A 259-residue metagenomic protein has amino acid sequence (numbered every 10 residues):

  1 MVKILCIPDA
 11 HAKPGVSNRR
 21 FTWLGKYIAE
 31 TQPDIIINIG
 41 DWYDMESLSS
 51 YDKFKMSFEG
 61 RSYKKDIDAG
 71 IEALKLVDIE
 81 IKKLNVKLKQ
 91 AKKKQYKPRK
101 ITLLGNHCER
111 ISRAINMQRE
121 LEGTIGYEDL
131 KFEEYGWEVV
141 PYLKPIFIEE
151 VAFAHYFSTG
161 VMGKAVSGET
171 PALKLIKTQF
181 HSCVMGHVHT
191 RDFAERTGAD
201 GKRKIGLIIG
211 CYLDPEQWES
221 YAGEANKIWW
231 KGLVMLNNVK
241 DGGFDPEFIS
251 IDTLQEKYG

Functional and structural regions predicted by a protein language model:
M1-K75, K82, N226: N-terminal active-site segment of His-dependent metallophosphoesterases
M1-L5, P145-A152: Beta-strand-turn-beta hairpins that frame and shape the catalytic cleft of phosphate-ester-processing enzymes
P8-A12, G40-Y43, N106-C108, Y156-S158 (+2 more regions): Active-site metal-binding loops of divalent metal-dependent hydrolases
V16-S17, E46-S50, I111-N116, K164-V166 (+1 more regions): A short acidic (Asp/Glu
I36, K100-T102, G206: Hydrophobic/aromatic residues located in beta-strands of well-ordered beta-sheets within soluble catalytic
L48-P141: Active-site neighborhood of divalent metal-dependent phosphoester bond hydrolases
E150, A154-E247: Conserved beta-sheet core of the metallophosphoesterase superfamily
F248-G259: Short, solvent-exposed aromatic-acidic interface loops
